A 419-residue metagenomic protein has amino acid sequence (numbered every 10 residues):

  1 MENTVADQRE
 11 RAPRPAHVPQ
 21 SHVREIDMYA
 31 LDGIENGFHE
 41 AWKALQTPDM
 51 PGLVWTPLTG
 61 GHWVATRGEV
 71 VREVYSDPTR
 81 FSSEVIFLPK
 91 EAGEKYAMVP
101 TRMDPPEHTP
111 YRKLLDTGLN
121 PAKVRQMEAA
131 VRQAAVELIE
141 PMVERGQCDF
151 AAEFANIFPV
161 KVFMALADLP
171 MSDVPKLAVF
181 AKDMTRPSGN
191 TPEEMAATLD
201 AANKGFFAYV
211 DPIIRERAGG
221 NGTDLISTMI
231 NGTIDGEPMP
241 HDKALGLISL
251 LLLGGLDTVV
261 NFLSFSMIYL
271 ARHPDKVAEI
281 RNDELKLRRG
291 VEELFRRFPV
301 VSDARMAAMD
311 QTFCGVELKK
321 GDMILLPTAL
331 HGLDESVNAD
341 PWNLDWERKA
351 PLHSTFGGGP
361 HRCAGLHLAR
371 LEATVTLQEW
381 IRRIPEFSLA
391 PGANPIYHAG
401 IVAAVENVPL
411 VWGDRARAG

Functional and structural regions predicted by a protein language model:
M1-G419: Cytochrome P450
